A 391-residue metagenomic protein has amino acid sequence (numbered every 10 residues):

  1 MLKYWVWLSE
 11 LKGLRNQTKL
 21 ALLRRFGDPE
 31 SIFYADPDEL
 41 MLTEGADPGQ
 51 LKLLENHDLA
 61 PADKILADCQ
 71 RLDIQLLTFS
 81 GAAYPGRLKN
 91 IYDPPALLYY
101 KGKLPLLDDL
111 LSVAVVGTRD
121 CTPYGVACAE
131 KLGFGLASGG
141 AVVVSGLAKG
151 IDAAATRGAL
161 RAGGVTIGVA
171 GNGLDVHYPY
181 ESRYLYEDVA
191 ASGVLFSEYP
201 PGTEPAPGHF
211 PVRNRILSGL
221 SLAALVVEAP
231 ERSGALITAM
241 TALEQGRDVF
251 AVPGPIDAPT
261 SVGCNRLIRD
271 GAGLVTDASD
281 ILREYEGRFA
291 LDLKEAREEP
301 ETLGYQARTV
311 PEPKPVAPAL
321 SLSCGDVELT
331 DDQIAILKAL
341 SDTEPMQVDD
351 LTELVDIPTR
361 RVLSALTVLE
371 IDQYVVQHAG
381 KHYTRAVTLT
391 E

Functional and structural regions predicted by a protein language model:
M1, F79-E391: Glycine-biased, small-residue-rich flexible motifs in mid-sequence functional cores and linkers
M1-A83, Y374, A379-K381, V387-L389: Short, small/acidic-rich helices and loops at N termini and domain boundaries of DNA replication/processing enzymes
